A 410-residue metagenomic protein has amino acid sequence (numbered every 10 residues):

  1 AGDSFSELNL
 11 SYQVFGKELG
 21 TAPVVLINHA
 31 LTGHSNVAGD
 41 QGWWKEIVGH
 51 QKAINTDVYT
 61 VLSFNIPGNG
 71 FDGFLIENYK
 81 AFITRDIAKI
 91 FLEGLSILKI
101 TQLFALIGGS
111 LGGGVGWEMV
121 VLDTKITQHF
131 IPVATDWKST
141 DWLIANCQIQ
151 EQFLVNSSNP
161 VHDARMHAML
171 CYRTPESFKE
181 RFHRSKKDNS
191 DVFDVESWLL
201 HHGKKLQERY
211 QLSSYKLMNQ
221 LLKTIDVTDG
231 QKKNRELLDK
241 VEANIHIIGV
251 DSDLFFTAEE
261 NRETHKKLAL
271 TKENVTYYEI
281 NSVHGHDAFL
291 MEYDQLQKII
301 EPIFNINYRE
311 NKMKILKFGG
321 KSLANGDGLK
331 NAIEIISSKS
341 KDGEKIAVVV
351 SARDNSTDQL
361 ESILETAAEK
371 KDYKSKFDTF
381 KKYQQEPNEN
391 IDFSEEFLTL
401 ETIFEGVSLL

Functional and structural regions predicted by a protein language model:
Q13-F71: N-terminal cap/lid subdomain of alpha/beta-hydrolase-fold enzymes
R85-F104: Conserved acidic catalytic loop of the alpha/beta-hydrolase fold
T101-D141: Conserved hydrolase catalytic core segment
I126-K205: Alpha/beta-hydrolase-fold enzymes
V241, I247-G249: Short beta-strand/loop motif that positions the catalytic acidic residue of the alpha/beta-hydrolase fold
L254-E263: Conserved alpha/beta-hydrolase "acid-adjacent" motif
R262-E310: Catalytic active-site module of serine/aspartate enzymes centered on a nucleophile-bearing elbow/loop
M313-L410: Nucleotide/pyrophosphate-binding catalytic subdomain
